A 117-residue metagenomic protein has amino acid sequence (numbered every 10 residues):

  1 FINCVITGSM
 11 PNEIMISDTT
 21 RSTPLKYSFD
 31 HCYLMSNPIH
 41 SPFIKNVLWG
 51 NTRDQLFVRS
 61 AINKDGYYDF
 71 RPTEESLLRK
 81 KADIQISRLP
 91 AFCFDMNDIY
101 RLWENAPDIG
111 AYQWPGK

Functional and structural regions predicted by a protein language model:
F1-E75: Predominantly extracellular beta-rich ligand-binding scaffolds that present long acidic/polar faces for carbohydrate
E75-K117: Surface beta-loop-beta hairpin patches that serve as ligand-binding interfaces in beta-rich domains
